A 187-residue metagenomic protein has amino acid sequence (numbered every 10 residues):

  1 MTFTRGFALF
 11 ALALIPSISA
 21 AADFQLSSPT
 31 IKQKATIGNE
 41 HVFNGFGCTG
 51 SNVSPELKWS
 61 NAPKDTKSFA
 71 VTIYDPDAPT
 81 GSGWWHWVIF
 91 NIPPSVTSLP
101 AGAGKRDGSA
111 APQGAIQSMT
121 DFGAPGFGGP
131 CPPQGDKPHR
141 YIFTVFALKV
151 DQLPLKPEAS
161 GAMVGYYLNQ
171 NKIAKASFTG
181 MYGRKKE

Functional and structural regions predicted by a protein language model:
M1-A8: Bacterial N-terminal signal peptides that target proteins for export
A8-S17: Bacterial N-terminal signal peptides
A20-E187: N-terminus-centered regions that define maturation/targeting leaders and the start of the first functional domain
